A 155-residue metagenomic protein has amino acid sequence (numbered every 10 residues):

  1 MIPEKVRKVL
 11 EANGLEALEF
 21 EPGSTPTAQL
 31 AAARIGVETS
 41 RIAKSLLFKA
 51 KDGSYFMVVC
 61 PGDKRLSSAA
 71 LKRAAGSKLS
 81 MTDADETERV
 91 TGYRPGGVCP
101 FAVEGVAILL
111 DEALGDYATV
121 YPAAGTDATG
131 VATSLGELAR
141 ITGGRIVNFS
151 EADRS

Functional and structural regions predicted by a protein language model:
M1-S155: Extended, low-hydrophobicity, polar/charged segments
